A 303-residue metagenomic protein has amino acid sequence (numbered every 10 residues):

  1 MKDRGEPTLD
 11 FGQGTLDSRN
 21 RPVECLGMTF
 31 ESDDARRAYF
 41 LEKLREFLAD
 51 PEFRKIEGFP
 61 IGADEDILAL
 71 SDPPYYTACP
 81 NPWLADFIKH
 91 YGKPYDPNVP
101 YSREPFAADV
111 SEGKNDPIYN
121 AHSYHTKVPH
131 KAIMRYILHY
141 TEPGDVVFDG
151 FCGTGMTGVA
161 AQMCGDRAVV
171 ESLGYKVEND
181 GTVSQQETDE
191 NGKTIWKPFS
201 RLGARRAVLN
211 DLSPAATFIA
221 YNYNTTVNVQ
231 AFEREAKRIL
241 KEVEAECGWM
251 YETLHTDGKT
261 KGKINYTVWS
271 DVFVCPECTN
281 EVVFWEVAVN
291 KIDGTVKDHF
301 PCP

Functional and structural regions predicted by a protein language model:
M1-S71, Y75: Intrinsically disordered, low-complexity linkers and terminal regions that flank or interleave Cys/His-based
R19-P22, D109-D116, K197-F199, Y221: Surface-exposed beta-strand-to-loop junctions that form interaction patches on eukaryotic regulatory domains
V23-F30, Y119-K127, I137, F151 (+4 more regions): Short, charged/polar micro-motifs that form catalytic or ligand-binding hotspots
K43-D145, D180-D189, G262-N265: Class I S-adenosyl-L-methionine
A49-P51, A288-D293: Short linear, low-complexity motifs centered on an aromatic residue
A132-G248, D271, E277-V283, V287 (+1 more regions): Conserved S-adenosyl-L-methionine
W249-T253: A conserved amphipathic helix/loop scaffold that creates a polar/acidic microenvironment used either to coordinate
T260-V272: Conserved adenosine/adenylate-binding substructure
